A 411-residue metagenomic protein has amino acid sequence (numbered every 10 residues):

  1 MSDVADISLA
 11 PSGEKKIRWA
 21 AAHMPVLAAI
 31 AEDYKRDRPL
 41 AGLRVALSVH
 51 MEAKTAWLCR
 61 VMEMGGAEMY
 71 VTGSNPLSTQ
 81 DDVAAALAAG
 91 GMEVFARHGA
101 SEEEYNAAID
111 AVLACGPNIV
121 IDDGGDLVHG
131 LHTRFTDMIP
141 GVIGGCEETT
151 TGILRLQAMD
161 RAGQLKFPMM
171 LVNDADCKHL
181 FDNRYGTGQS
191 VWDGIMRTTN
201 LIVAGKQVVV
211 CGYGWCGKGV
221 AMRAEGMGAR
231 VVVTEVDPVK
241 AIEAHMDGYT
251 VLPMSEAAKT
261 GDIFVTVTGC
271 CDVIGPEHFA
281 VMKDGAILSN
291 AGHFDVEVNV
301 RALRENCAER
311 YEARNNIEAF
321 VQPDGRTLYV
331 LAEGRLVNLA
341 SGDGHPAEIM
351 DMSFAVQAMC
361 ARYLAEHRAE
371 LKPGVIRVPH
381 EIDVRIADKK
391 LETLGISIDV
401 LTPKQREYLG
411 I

Functional and structural regions predicted by a protein language model:
S2-L40, V71-T79, A84-K206: Glycine/serine-rich phosphate-binding loop and adjoining beta1-alpha1 elements at the start of nucleotide-handling
V4-L9, K15, A28, R36 (+8 more regions): Ligand-binding pocket scaffold of soluble enzyme catalytic domains
L9-V26, L40-R44, E52, F167-G205 (+1 more regions): Adenosine-phosphate binding glycine-rich loop
A29-E32, E63, A114, V128-H129 (+3 more regions): Rossmann-fold NAD(P) dinucleotide-binding segment
S48-A67, D182, G186-T260, T266-T268: Glycine-rich phosphate/diphosphate-binding loop of Rossmann-like nucleotide-binding domains
H50, G125, T268-C270, G292-H293: Short glycine-/small-residue-rich Rossmann-like dinucleotide-binding loops
G73, I119-D123, T136-T151, A280-V321 (+2 more regions): ADP-ribose/adenylate-binding Rossmann-like module
